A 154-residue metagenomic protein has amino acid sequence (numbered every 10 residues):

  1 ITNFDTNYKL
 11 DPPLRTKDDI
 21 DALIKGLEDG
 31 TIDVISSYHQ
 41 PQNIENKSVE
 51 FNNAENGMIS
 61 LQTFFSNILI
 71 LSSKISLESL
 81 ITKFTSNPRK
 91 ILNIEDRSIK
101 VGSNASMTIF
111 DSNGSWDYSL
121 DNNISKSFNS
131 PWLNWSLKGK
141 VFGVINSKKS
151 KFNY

Functional and structural regions predicted by a protein language model:
I1-I35: Histidine/acidic residue-rich metal-binding segments in metalloenzymes
T2-K9, N46-A54, I124-F128: Short glycine/proline- and charge-enriched loop/turn segments that cap or connect secondary-structure elements
D5-Y8, S79-T82, G114-S119, N123: N-terminal start-of-chain detector that recognizes signal peptides and the immediate post-cleavage beginning
Y8-D18, E55-I59, P131-S136: A short acidic, glycine-rich active-site loop that binds or catalyzes chemistry on phosphate/adenosine moieties
T16-K25, F64-I70, L137-V144: Short C-terminal domain-edge/linker segments immediately following a structured domain
D19-L23, E95-D96, S130: A generic local structural motif
G26-D29, V34-I35, Q40-F110: His/Asp/Glu-enriched, well-ordered alpha-helical/loop segment that forms or immediately abuts the divalent-metal
N53, N104-Y154: C-terminal cap of metal-dependent C-N hydrolases
